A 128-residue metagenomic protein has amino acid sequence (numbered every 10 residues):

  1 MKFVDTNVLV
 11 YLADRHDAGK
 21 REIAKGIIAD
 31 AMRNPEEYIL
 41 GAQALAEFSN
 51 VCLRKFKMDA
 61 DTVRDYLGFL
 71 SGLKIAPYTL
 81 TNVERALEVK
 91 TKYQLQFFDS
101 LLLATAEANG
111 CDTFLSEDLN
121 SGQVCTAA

Functional and structural regions predicted by a protein language model:
M1-L40, K55-T62: Short, well-structured N-terminal submotif of metal-dependent ribonuclease cores
D5, L40-G41, L95-Q96, D118: Histidine- and aromatic-rich ligand-binding microenvironments
H16, I39-A44, G68-K92: Acidic catalytic patch
P35-E36, L95, C111: Short, high-confidence coil segments that cap the C-terminus of an alpha-helix and link into the following beta-strand
L53-L73: Glycine/small-residue-rich phosphate/adenosyl-binding loop
S100-A128: Acidic, metal-binding active-site segment of PIN/NYN-like and related structure-specific nucleases
